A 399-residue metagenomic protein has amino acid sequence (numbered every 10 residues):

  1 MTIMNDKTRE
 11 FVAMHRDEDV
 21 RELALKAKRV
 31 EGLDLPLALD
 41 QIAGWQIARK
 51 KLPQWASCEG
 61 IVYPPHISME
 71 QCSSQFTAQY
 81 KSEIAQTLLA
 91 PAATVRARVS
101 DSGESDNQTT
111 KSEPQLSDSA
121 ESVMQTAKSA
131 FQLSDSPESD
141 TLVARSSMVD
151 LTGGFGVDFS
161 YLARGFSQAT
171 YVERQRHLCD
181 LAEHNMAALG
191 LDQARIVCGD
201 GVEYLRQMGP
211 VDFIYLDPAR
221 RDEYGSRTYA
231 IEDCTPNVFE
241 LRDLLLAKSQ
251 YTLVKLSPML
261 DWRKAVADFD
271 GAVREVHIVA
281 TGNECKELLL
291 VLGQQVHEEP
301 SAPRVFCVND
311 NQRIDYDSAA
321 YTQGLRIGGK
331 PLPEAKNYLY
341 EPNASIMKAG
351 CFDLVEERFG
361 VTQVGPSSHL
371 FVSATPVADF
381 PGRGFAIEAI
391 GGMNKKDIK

Functional and structural regions predicted by a protein language model:
M1-K399: SAM-dependent transferase fold signal centered on methyltransferase-like domains, encompassing both Class I
